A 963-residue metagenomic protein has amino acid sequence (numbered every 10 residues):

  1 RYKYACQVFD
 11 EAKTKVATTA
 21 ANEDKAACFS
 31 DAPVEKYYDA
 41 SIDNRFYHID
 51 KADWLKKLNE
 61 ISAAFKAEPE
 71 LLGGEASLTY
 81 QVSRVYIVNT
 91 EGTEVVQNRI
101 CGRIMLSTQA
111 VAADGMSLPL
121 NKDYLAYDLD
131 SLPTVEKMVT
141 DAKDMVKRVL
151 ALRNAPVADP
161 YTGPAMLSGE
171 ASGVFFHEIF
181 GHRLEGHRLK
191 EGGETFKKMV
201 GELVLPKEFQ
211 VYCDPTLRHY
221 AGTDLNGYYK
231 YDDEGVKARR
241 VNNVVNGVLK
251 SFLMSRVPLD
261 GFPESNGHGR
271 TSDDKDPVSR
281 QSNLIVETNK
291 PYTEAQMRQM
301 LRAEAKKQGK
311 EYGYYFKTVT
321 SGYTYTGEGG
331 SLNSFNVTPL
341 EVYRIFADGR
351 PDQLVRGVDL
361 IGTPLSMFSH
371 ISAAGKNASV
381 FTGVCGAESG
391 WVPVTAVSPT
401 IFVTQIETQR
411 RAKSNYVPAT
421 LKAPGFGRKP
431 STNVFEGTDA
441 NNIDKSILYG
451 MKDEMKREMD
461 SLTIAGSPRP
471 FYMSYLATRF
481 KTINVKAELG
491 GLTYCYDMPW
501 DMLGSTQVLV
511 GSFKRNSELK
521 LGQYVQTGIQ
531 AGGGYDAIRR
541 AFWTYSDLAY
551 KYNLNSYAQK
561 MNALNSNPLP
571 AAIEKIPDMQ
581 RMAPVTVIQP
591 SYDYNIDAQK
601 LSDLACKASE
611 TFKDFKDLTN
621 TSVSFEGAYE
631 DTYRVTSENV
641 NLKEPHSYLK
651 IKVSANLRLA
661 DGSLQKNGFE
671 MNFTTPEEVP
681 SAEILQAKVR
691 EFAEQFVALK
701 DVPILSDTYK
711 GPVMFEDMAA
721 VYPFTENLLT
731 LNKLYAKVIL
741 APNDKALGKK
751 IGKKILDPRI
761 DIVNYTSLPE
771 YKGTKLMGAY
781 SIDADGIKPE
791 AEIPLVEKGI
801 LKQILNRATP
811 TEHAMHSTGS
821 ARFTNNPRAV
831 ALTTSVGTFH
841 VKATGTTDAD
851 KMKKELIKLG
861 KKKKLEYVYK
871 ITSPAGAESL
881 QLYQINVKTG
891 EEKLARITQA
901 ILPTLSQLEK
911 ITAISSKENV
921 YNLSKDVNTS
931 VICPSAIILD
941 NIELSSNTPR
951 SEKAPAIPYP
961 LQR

Functional and structural regions predicted by a protein language model:
R1-Y231, V236, R240, V245-V248 (+9 more regions): Active-site bordering "gate/hinge" segments that shape substrate access to catalytic or cofactor-binding pockets
N98, L253, L354-R356, P645 (+2 more regions): Short linear motifs in exposed loops
H182-G186, S255-R270, L340, V358-P364 (+4 more regions): Glycine-rich phosphate/pyrophosphate-binding beta-alpha loops
G235-A238, V337-L340, I787-E790, A877-S879: Short, small/polar residue-rich loop motifs at catalytic or cofactor-binding pockets
V236, K307, I787-K788, K798 (+1 more regions): Long hydrophobic segments that form regular secondary structure
N243, R344-I345, V508, L795 (+1 more regions): Short aromatic-centered micro-motifs
V248-A303, I800-I857: C-terminal, non-catalytic macromolecule-binding modules
E287-S366, G383-G386, K842-L905: Hydrophobic alpha-helical bundle architecture
